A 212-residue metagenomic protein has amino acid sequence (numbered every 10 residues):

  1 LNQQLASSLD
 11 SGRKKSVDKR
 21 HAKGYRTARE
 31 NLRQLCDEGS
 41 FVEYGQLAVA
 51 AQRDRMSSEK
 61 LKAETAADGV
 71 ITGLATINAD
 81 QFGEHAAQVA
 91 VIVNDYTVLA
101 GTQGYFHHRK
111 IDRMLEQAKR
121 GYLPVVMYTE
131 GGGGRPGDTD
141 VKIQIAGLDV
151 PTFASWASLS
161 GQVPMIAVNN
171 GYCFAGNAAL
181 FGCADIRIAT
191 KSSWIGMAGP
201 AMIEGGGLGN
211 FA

Functional and structural regions predicted by a protein language model:
L1-V89, V93-A100: Intrinsically disordered, low-complexity segments enriched in small/flexible residues
G39-E43, E59-A63, F106, V141-I145 (+1 more regions): Thiamine diphosphate
S57-K60, D68-T72, H108-M114, T152 (+1 more regions): Short alpha-helical segments and helix-capping/turn motifs at coil-helix boundaries
D68-T72, A86-Q88, L123-P124, F153-S155 (+1 more regions): Short glycine-rich loop/turn motifs
A75-D95, K110-D138: A structural preference for short, pocket-lining loop segments at secondary-structure junctions
L99-Q103, P136-G137: A generic structural signal for short coil/turn motifs at secondary-structure boundaries
G101-G104, A118-R120: Periplasmic/cell-envelope proteins involved in peptidoglycan metabolism and beta-lactam response
T129-A212: Conserved catalytic cores of soluble enzyme domains, especially glycine-rich substrate-binding beta-alpha loops
